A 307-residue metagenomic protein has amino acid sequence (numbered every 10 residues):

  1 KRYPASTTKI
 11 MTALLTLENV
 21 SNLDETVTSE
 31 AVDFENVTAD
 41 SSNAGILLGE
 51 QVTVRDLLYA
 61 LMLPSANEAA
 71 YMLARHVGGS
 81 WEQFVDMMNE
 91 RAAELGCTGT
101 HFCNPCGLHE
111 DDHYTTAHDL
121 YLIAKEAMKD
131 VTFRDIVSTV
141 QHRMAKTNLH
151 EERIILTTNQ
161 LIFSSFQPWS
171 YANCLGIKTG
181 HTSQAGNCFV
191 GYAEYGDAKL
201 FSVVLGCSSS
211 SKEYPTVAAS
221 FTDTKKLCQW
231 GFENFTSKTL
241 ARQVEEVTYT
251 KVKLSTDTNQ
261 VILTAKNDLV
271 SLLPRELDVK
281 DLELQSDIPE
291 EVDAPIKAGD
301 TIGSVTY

Functional and structural regions predicted by a protein language model:
K1-H118, L122-V131: Active-site-adjacent loops and short helices of periplasmic peptidoglycan-processing enzymes
C97-T98, H109-Y114, H118-Y307: Domain-terminus/edge residues, biased toward the C-terminal soluble/receptor-binding domains of extracytoplasmic
